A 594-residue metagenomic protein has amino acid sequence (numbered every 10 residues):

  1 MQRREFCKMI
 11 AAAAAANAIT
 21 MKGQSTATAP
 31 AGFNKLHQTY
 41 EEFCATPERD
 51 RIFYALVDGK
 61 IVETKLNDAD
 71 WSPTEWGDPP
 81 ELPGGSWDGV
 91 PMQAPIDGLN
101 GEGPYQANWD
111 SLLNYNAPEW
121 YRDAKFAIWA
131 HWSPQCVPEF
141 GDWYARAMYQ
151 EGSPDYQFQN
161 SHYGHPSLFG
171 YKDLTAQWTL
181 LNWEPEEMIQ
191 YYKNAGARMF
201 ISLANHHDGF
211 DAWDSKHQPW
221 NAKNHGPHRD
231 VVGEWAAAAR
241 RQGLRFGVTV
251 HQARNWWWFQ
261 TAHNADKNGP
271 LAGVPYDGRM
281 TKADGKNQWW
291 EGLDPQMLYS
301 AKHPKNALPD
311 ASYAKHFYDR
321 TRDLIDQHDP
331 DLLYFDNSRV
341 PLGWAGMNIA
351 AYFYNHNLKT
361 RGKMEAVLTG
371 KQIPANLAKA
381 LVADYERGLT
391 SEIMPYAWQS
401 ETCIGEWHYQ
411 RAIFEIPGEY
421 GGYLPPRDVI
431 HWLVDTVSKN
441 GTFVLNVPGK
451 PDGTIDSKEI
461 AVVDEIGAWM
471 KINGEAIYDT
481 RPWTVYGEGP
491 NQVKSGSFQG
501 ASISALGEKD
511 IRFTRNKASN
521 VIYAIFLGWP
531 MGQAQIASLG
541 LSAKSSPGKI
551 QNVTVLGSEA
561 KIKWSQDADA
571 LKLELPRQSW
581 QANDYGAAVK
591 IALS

Functional and structural regions predicted by a protein language model:
E5-S25: N-terminal export signals
A29-S594: Mature catalytic domains of secreted/periplasmic carbohydrate-active enzymes
